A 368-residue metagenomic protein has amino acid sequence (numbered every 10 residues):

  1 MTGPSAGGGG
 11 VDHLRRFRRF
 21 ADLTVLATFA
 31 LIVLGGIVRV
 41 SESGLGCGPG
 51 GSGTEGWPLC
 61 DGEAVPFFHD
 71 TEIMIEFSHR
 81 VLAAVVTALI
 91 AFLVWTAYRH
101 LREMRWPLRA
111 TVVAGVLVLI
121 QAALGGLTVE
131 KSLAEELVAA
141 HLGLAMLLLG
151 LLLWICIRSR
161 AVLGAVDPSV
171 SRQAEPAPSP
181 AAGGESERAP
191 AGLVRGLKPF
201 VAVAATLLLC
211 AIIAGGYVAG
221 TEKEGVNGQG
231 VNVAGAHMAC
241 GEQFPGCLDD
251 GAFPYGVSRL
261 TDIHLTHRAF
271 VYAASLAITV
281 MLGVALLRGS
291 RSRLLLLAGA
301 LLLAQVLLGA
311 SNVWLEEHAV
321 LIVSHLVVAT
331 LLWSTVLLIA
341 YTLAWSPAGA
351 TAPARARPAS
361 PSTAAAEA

Functional and structural regions predicted by a protein language model:
T2-A368: Polytopic transmembrane helical bundles with strong interfacial aromatic enrichment
